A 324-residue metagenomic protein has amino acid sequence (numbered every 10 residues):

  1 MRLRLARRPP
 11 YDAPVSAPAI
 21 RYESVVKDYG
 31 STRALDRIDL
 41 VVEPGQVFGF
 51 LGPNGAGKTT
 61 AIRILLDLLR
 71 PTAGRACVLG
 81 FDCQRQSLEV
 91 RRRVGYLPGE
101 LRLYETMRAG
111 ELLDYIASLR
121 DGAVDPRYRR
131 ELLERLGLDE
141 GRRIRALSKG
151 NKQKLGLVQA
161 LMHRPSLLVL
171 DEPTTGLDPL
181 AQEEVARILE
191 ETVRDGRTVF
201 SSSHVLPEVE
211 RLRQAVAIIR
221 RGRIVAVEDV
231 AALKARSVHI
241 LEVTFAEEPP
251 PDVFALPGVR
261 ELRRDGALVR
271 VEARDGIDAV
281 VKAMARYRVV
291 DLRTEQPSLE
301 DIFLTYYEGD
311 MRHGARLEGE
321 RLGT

Functional and structural regions predicted by a protein language model:
M1-P14: N-terminal amphipathic/basic-hydrophobic helices that include classical n-h-c signal peptides and signal-anchor
Y11, E272-T324: C-terminal coupling/interaction segments
A17-Y22, K27-R220, V225-A226: ABC transporter nucleotide-binding domains
Q86, D229, A279: Short acidic active-site motifs
A186-E272: ABC transporter nucleotide-binding domain
